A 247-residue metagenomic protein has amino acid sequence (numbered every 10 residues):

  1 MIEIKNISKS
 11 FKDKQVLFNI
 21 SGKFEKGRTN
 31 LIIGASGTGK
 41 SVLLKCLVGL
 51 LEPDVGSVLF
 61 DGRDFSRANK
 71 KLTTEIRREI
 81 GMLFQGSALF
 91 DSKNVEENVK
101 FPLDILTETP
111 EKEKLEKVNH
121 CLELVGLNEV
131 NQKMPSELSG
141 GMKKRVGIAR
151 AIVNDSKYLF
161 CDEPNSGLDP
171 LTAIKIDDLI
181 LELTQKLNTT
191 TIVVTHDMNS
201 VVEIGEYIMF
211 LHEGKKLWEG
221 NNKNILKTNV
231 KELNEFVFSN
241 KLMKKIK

Functional and structural regions predicted by a protein language model:
V48: Helix-to-loop junction immediately C-terminal to a conserved catalytic motif
G56-D64: Conserved ABC transporter NBD signature motif
E111-E129: Conserved ABC ATPase "signature" region
M134-L138, M142: Conserved ABC ATPase signature
V153-K157: A short, proline-enriched helix->beta-strand linker immediately N-terminal to the Walker B motif in ABC-type P-loop
L159-D162: Catalytic Walker B motif of ABC-type/P-loop ATPase nucleotide-binding domains
P170-T172: Helix N-cap at the start of a conserved alpha-helix in ABC-type nucleotide-binding domains
